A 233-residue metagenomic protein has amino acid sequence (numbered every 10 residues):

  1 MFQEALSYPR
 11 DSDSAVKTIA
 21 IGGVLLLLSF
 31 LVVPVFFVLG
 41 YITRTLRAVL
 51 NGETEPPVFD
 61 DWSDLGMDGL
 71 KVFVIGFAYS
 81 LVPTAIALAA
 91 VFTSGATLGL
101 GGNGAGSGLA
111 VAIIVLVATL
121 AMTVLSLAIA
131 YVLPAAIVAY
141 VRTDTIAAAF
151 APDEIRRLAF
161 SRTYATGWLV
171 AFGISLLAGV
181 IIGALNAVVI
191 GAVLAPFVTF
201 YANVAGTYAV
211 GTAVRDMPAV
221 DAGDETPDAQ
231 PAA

Functional and structural regions predicted by a protein language model:
M1, I21-L27, P34-T54, V58 (+2 more regions): Short, small/hydrophobic-residue-rich motifs at membrane-helix boundaries and re-entrant hairpins of integral membrane
M1-V16, V49, E53, V91-V111 (+1 more regions): Terminal disorder- and signal-encoded targeting elements
Q3-L27, F59-A85, Y131-I182, T207 (+1 more regions): Interfacial aromatic "cap" segments that immediately flank transmembrane helices in multipass membrane proteins
L26-L50, A110-A149, F172, L176 (+1 more regions): Selective recognition of hydrophobic, aromatic-rich stretches within alpha-helical transmembrane segments of polytopic
S94-T97, A165, V189: Hydrophobic alpha-helical segments
